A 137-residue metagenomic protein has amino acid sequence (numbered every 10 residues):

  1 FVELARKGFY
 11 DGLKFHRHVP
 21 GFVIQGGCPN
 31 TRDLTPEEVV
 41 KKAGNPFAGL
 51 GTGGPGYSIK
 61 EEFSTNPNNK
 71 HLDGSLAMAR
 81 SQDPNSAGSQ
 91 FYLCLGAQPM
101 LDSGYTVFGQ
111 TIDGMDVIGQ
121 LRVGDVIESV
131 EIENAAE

Functional and structural regions predicted by a protein language model:
V2-E137: Cyclophilin-like peptidyl-prolyl cis-trans isomerases
